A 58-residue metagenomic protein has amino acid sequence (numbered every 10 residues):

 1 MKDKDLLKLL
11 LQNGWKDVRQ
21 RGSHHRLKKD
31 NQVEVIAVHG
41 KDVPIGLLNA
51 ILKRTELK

Functional and structural regions predicted by a protein language model:
K4, Q12-K16, K28-K58: C-terminal structural segments of small proteins and small subunits
G22: Cytochrome P450 catalytic-core helices
H25: Short aromatic-glycine-enriched beta-strand elements
